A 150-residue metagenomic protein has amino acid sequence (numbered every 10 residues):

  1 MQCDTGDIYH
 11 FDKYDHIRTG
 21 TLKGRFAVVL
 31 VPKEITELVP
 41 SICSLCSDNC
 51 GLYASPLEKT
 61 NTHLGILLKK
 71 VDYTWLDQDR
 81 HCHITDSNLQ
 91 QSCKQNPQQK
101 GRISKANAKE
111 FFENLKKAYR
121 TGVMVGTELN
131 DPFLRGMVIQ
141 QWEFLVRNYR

Functional and structural regions predicted by a protein language model:
D12-Y14: Short, surface-exposed secondary-structure boundary micro-motifs
H16-R18, W75: Residues embedded in well-ordered secondary-structure elements
R18-G24, V29-K70: Compact nucleic-acid interaction/catalytic patches
N61-R150: C-terminal terminal-subdomain/extension
